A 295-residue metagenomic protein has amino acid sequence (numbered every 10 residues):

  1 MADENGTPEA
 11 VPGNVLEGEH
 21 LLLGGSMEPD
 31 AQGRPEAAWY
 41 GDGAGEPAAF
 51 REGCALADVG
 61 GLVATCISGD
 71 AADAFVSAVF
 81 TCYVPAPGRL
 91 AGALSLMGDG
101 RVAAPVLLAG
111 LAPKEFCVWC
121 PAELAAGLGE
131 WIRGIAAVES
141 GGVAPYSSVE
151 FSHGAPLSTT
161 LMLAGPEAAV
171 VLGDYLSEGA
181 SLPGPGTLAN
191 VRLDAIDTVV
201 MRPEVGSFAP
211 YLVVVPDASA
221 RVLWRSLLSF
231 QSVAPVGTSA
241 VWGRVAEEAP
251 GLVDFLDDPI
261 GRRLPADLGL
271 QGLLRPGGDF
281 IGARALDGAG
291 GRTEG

Functional and structural regions predicted by a protein language model:
M1-A93, R101, A240-G243, L286: Acidic, proline/glycine-enriched N-terminal capping motif
M1-G24, A112-G295: Conserved, structured C-terminal
G45-E52, L96-V106, P145-S147, V191-R202: Short amphipathic beta-strand starts and helix->beta connectors
G61-S68, M97, L107-L108, C117-L124 (+1 more regions): Short secondary-structure transition/capping motifs
L62-A64, G92, P105, S158 (+1 more regions): Short, acidic/polar N-cap/turn motifs at the starts of alpha helices
A72-V76, A91, V102-L107, A112-K114 (+1 more regions): Generic hydrophobic, aliphatic-rich segments that mediate packing or membrane embedding
P85-A86, L96-R101, V106-A112, S152-G154: Short, charge-rich binding segments
G88-L96, L182-L188: Acidic/glycine-enriched edge-of-secondary-structure segments
